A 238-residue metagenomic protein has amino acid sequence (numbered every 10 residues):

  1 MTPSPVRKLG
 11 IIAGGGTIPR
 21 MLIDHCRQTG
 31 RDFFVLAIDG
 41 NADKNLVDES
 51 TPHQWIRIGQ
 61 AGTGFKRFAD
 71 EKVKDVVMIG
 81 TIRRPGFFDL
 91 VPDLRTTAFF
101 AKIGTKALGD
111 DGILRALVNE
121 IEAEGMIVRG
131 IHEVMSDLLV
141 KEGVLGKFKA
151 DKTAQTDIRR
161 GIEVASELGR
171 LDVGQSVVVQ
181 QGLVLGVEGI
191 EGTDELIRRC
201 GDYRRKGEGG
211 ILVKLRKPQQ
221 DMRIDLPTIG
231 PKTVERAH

Functional and structural regions predicted by a protein language model:
T2-I38: N-terminal basic/disordered segments at the start of proteins
S4-K8, T29-D32, S50, E71-K74 (+4 more regions): Short coil/turn connectors at secondary-structure junctions
I12, L36-A37, M78-I82, V179-Q180 (+1 more regions): Short beta-strand segments
I12, P19, A42, N119-I127 (+1 more regions): Catalytic domains of riboflavin
G15-I18, G59-Q60, E191: Short beta->alpha connector loops
C26, D111, I127-V234, H238: Conserved mixed alpha/beta catalytic, RNA-binding, or beta-rich assembly cores of soluble enzyme, regulatory
I38-E71, L90-F99, E195-H238: Feature captures the catalytic cores and cofactor-binding loops of soluble hydro-lyases/lyases that act on carboxylate
A61-M135: N-terminal glycine-rich phosphate/adenylate-binding segment common to multiple enzyme folds
